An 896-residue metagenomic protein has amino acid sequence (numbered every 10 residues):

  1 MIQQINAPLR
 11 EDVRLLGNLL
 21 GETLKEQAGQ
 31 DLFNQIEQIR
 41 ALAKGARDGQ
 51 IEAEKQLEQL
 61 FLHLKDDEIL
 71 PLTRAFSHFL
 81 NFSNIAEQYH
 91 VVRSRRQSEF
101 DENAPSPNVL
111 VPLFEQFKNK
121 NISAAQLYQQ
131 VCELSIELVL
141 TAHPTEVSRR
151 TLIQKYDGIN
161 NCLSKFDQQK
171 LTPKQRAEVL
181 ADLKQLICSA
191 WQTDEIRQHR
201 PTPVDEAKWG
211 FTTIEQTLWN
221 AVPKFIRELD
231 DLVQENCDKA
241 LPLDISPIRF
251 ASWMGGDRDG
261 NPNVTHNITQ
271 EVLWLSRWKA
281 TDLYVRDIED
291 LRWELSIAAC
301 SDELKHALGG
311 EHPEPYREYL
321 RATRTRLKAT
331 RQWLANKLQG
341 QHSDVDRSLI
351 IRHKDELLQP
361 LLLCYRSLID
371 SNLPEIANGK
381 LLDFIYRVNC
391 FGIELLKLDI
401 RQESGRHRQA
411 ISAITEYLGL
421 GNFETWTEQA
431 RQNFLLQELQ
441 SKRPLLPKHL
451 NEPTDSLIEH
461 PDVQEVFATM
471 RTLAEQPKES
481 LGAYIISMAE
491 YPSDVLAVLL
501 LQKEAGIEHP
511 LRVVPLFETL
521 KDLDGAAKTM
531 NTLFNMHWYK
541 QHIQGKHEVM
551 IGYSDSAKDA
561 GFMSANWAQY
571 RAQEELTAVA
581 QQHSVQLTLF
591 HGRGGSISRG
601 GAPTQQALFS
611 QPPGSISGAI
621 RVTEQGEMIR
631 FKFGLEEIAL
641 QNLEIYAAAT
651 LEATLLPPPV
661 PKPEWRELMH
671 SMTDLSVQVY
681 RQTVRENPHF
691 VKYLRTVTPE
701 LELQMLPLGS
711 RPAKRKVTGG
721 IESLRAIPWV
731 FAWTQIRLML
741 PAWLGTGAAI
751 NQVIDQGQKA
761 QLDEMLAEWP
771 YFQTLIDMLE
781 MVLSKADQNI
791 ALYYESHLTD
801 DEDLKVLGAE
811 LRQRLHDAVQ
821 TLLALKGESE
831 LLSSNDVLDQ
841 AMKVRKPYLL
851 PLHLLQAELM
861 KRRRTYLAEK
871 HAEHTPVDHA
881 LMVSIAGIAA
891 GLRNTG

Functional and structural regions predicted by a protein language model:
M1-I5, R14-L16, T23-K25, A53-H78 (+17 more regions): Acidic, glycine-enriched catalytic cores built around paired aspartates
M1-Q437, D462, L511, G601 (+5 more regions): Often metal-dependent polyanion-binding catalytic scaffolds in large enzymes
L20, F225, L229, L368 (+4 more regions): Hydrophobic alpha-helical packing residues
L80, S252-R258, L395, Q402 (+4 more regions): Short, flexible loop/turn elements at secondary-structure junctions
C132, I136, E146-R149, I153 (+10 more regions): Structured alpha-helical segments in the cores of large, soluble enzyme domains
V264-W293, K503-Q678: Catalytic or ion-translocation cores adjacent to nucleophile or general acid/base/metal-coordination motifs in diverse
E459-D462, A483-A489, V514-E518: Catalytic beta/alpha-barrel core
